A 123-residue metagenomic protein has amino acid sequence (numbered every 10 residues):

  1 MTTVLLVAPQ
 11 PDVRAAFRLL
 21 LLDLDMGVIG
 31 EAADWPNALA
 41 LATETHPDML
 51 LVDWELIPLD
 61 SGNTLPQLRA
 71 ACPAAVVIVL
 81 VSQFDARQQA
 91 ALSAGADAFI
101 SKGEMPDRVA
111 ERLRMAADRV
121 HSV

Functional and structural regions predicted by a protein language model:
P11-G30: Two-component/phosphorelay signaling modules centered on CheY-like receiver
A33-M49: Acidic, metal-coordinating helix/loop segments flanking the phosphotransfer/catalytic sites of two-component signaling
T43-T45, L68-A74, A94: Conserved phosphotransfer cores of two-component systems
L50, V77, F99-I100: Two-component signal transduction core modules
L51-L68, F84: Conserved phosphotransfer microenvironments
A74-A86: A short, hydrophobic beta-strand element within the central beta-sheet of small alpha/beta folds
Q83-I100: Alpha4 helix (beta4-alpha4-beta5 surface) of REC/receiver domains from two-component response regulators
A86, E104-A117: C-terminal output helix
